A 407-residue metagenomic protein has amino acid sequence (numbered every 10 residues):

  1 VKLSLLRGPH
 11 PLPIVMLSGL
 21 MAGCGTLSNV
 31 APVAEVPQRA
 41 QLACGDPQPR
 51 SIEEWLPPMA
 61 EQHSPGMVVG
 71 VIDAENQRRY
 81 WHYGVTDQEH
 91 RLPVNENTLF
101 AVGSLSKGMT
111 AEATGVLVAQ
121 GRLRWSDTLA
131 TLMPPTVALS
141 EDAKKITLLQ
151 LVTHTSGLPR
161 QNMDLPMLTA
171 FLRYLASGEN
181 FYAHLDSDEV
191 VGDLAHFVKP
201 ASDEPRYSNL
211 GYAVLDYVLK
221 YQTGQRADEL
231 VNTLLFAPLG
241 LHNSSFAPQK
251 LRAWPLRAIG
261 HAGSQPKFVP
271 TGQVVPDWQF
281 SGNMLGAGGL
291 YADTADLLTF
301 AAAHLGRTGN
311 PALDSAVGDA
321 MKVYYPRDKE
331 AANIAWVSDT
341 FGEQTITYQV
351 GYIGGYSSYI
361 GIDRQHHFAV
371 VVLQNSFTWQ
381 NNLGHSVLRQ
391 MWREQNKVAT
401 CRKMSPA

Functional and structural regions predicted by a protein language model:
K2-P13: Bacterial N-terminal signal peptides that target proteins for export
A22-G23: C-terminal motif of bacterial Sec signal peptides marking the signal peptidase cleavage site
T26-A31: Bacterial lipoprotein signal-peptidase II cleavage site
A43-F100, R122-R124, G192: Short, conserved catalytic-motif segment at the N-terminal edge
Q62-V68, H90-Q150, F197-G211, L285-G288 (+1 more regions): Short active-site loop at a secondary-structure junction that contains or immediately precedes the catalytic residue(s)
D87, E141-G354: Short, surface-exposed loop or secondary-structure junction motifs that flank catalytic or metal-binding residues
P326-E330, G342-Q344, S376-A407: Short, gly/Ser/Thr-rich active-site loops of penicillin-recognizing serine hydrolases
Y348-Q349, Y359-S376: Short, well-ordered beta-strand elements
